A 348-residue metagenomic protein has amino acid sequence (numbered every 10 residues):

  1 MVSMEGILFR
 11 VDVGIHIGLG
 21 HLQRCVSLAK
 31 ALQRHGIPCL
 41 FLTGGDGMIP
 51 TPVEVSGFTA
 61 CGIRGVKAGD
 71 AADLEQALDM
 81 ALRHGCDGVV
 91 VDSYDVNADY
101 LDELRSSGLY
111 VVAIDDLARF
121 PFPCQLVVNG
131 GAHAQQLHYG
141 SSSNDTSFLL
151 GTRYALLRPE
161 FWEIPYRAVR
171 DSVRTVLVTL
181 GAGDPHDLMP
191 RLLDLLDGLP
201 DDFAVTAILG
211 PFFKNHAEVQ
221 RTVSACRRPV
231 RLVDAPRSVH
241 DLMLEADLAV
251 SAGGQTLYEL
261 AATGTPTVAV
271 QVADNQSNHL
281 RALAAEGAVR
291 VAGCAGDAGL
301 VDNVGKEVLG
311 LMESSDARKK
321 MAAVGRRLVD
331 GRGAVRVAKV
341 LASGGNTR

Functional and structural regions predicted by a protein language model:
V2-R348: Nucleotide-activated sugar donor-binding and catalytic core shared by glycosyltransferases and related lipid-linked
